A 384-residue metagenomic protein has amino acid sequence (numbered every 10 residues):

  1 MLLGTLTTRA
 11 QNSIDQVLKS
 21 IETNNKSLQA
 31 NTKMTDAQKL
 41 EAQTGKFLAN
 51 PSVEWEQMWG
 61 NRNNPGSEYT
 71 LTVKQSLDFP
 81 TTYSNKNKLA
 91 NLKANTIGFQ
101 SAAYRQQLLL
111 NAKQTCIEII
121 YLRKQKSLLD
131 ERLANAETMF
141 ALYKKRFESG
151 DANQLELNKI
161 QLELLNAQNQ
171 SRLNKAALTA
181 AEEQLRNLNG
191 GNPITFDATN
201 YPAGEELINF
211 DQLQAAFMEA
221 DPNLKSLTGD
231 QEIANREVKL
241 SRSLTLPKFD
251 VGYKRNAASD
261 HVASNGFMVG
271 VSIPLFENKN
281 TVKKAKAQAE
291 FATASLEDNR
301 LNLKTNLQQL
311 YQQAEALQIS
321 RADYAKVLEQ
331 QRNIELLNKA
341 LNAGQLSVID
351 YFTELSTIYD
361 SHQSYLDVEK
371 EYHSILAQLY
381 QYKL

Functional and structural regions predicted by a protein language model:
L6-S52, L77, N85, D151-Q154 (+3 more regions): Bacterial Sec-pathway N-terminal export signals of envelope proteins
D15-L18, L366-L384: Acidic, low-complexity, intrinsically disordered peripheral segments
K19, T23-Q29, D36-N50, L71-K88 (+7 more regions): A glycine-/polar-enriched beta->alpha junction
A30-G45, Y104, L108-E131, T138-F140 (+5 more regions): Amphipathic alpha-helical coiled-coil segments
M34, M58-S67, D230, K254-S264: Solvent-exposed loop/turn segments connecting transmembrane beta-strands in outer-membrane beta-barrel proteins
P51-N61, N85, P247-A257: Transmembrane beta-strand segments that form the barrel wall of outer-membrane beta-barrel proteins
Q57-N61, L77, R255-S259, I273-L275 (+1 more regions): Transmembrane beta-strands of outer-membrane beta-barrel pores
Q107-A220, L310, L317: Periplasmic alpha-helical coiled-coil/stalk elements that build and connect Gram-negative outer-membrane
